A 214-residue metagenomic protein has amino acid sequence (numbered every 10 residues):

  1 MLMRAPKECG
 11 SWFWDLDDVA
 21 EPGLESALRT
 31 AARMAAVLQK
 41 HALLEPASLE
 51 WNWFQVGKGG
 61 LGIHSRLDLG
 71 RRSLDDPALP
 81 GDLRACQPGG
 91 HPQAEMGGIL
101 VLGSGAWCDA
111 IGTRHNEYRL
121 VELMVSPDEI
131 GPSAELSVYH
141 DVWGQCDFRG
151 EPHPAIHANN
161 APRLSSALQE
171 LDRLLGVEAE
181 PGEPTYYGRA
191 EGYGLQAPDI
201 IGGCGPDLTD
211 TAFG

Functional and structural regions predicted by a protein language model:
M1-G60, G214: Short, extreme N-terminal segment that most often corresponds to the first beta-strand
G10-L16, S65-L67, L83, A134-V138 (+2 more regions): Short, hydrophobic beta-strand segments
D18, L24, M34, G60-R84 (+1 more regions): Polar/charged, Gly/Pro-rich intrinsically disordered segments
P22-R29, L74, A155, N159-P162 (+1 more regions): Alpha-helix boundary/N-cap detector
A27-A42, L83, Q87-G90, A167-L175 (+1 more regions): Hydrophobic, Leu/Ile/Phe/Ala-enriched alpha-helical segments that form helix-helix packing faces
A36-N116: Short, intrinsically disordered low-complexity segments
E117, V121-S126: Intrinsic, low-complexity N-terminal interaction/targeting segments
E129-G214: Acidic, proline/glycine-rich low-complexity IDRs
